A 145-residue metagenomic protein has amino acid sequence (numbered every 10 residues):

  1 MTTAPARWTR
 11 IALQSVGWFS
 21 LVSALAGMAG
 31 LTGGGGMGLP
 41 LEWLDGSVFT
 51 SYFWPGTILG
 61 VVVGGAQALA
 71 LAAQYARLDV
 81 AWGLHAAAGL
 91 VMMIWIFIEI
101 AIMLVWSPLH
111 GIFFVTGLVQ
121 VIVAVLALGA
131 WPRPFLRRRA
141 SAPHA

Functional and structural regions predicted by a protein language model:
M1-A145: Topology signature of small-to-medium multi-pass alpha-helical membrane proteins
